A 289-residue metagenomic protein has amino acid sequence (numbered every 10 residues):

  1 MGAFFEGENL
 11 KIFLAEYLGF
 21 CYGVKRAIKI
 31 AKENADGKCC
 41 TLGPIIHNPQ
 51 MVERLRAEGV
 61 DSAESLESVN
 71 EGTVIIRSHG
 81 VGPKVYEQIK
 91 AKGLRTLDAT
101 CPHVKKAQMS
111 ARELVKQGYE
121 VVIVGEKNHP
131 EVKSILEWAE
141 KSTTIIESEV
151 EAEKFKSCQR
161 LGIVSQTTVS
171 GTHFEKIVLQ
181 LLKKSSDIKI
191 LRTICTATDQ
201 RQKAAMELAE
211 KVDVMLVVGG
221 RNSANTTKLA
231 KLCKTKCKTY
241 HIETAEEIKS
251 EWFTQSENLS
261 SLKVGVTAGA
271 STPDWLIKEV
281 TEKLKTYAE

Functional and structural regions predicted by a protein language model:
M1-A3: N-terminal leader/targeting segments
F5-E289: The feature marks the mature, well-folded catalytic cores of soluble enzymes
